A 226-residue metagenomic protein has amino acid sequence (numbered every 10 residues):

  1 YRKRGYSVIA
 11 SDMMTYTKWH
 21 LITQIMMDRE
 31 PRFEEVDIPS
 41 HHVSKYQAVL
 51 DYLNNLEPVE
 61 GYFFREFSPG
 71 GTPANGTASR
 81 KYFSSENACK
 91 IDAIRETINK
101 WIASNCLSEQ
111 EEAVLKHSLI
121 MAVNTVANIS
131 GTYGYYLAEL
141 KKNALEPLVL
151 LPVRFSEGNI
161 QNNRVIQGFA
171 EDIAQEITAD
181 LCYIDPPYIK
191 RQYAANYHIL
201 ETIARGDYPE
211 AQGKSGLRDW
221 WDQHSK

Functional and structural regions predicted by a protein language model:
Y1, A10-T17, Q175-N196: Conserved proline-anchored active-site loop of SAM-dependent methyltransferases that bridges a beta-strand
R4: Conserved dinucleotide-binding and phosphotransfer motif residues
S7, M14-E157, K190, A194-S225: Class I S-adenosyl-L-methionine-dependent methyltransferase module
Q161: RNA-interacting cores
Q167-D172: Conserved SAM/SAH-binding loop
